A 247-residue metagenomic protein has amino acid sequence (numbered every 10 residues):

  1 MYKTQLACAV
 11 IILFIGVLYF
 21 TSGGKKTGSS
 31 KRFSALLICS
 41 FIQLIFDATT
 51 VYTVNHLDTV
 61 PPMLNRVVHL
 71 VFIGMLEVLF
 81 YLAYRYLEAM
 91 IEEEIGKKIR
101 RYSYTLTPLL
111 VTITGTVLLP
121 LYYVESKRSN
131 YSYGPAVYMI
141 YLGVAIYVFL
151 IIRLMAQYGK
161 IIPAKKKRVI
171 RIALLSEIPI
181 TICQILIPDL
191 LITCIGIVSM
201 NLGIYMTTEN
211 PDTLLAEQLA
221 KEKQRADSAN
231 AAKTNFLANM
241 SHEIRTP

Functional and structural regions predicted by a protein language model:
M1-V10, V111-I151, I180, Q184-L190: Extracellular-loop-to-transmembrane junctions of the mid-late helices
K3-R85, S103-P120, I170-I185: Hydrophobic alpha-helical transmembrane segments of multi-pass membrane proteins
I15-F20, L82-Y86, L142-I162: Alpha-helical transmembrane segments in multipass membrane proteins, preferentially the mid-helix core
T21-S34, E88-R101, M155-K166: Membrane-interface helix-boundary motifs at transmembrane edges
G24, Y52-T59, I91-E94, P120-R128 (+4 more regions): Transmembrane helix-loop junctions in multipass membrane proteins, especially transporters and channels
V60-L70, K127-Y138, I192-I197: Non-cytosolic membrane-interface motifs at loop->transmembrane helix junctions
G159-L219: Interfacial "cap-and-anchor" motif at the non-cytosolic start of specific transmembrane alpha-helices
K221-P247: Primarily the dimerization/phosphotransfer
